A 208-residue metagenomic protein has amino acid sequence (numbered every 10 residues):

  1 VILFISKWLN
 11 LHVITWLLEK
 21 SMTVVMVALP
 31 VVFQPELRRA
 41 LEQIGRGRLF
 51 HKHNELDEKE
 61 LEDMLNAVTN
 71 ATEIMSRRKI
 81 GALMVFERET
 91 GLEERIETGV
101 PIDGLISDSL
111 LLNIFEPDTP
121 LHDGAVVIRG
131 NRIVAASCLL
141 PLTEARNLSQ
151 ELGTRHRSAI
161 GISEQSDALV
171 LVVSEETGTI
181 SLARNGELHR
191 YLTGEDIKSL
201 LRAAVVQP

Functional and structural regions predicted by a protein language model:
L3, V13-T15, A28-L29, F33-E36 (+1 more regions): Divalent-cation
K7: Active-site-proximal cofactor/substrate-binding loop regions of enzyme domains
H12-V24: Membrane-water interface of transmembrane alpha-helices in multipass transporters/channels
